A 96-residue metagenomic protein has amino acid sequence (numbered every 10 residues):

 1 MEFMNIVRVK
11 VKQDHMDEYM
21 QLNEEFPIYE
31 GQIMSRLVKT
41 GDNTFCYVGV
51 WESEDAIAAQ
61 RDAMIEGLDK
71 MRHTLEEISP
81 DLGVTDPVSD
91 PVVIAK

Functional and structural regions predicted by a protein language model:
M1-D69, H73-K96: Short S/T/G/P-rich N-terminal loop/turn motif that feeds into the first structured element of a domain
